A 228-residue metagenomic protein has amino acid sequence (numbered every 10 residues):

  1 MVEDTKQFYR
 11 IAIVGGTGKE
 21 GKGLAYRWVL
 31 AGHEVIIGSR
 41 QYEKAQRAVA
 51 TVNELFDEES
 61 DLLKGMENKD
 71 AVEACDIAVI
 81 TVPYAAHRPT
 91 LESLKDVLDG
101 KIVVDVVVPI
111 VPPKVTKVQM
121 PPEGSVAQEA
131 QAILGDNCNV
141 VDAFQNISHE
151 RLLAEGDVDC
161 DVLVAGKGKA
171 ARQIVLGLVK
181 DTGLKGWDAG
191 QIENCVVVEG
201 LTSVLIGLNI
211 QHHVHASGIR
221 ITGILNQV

Functional and structural regions predicted by a protein language model:
V2-E54: NAD(P)+-binding Rossmann beta1-loop-alpha1 motif at the extreme N-terminus of oxidoreductases
Q7-R10, G100, D159: Phosphate-coordination loops involved in phosphoryl transfer and adenosine-cofactor binding
G23, R27, I133, L178: Rossmann-fold NAD(P)-dependent oxidoreductase module
F56-I102, P109-K114: Rossmann-like NAD(P)-binding element
K64-G65, N139-Q145, W187-A189: General beta-strand structural signal in soluble alpha/beta enzymes
P83-A86, N146-I147, G168-A170: Short beta->alpha connector loops
V107-A154: Rossmann-fold NAD(P)-binding glycine/threonine-rich loop
D161-V228: Active-site-lining helix/loop region of Rossmann-like oxidoreductase modules
